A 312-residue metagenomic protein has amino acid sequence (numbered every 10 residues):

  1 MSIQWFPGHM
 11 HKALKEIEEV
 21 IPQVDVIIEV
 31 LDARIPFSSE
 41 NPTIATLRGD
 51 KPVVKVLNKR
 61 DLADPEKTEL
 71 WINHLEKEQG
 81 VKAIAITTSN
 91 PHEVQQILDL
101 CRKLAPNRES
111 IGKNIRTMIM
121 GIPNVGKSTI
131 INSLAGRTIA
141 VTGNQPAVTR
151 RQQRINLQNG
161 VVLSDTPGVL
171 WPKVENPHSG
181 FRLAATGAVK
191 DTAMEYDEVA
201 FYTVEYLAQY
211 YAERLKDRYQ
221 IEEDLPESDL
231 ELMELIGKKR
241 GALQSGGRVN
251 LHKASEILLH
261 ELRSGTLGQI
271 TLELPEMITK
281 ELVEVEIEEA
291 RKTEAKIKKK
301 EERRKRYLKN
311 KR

Functional and structural regions predicted by a protein language model:
M1-V26, R34-I35, E40, L47-V53 (+2 more regions): Helix-rich effector regions associated with P-loop NTPase G domains
E29, K55-L57, I119: Structural beta-sheet core signal
L31-R34, R60, L75, P167: Anionic group-transfer/hydrolysis microenvironments
A45-L47, W71-H74, G136, S179-L183: Glycine-rich, phosphate-binding/catalytic loops in enzymes
K51-D61: Active-site cofactor/substrate anionic-group-binding motifs, chiefly glycine- and Lys/Arg-rich phosphate-binding loops
R60-G121, I139, G241-L243, V249: Canonical P-loop GTPase G-domain recognition
Q96, L100, T129, Y202 (+1 more regions): Alpha-helical scaffold segments in soluble metabolic enzymes
T117-T142, T166: Glycine-rich phosphate-binding P-loop
